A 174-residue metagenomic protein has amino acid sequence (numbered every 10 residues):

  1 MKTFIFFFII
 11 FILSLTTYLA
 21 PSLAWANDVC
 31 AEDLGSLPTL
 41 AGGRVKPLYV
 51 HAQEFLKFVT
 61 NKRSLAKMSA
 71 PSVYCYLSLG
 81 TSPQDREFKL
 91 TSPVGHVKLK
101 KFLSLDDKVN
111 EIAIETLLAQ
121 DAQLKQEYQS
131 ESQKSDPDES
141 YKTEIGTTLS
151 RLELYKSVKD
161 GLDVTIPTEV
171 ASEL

Functional and structural regions predicted by a protein language model:
M1-F6: Positively charged n-region of N-terminal signal peptides that target proteins for export
L13-L23: C-terminal segment of classical bacterial N-terminal signal peptides
P21-L174: Soluble extramembrane regions of membrane proteins in the secretory/endomembrane system
